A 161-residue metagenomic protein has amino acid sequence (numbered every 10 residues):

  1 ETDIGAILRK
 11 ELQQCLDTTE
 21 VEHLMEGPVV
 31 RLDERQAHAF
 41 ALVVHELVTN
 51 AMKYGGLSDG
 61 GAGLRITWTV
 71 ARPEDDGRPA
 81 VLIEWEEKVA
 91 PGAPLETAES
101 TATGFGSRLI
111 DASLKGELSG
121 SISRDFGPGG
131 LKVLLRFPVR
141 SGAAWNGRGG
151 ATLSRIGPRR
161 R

Functional and structural regions predicted by a protein language model:
E1-D17, T67-A71: Short beta-to-alpha transition helix within the HATPase_c
E1-L8, Q36, F40, V44 (+1 more regions): The cytosolic transmitter module of two-component sensor histidine kinases
D17-G63, T97: Conserved short strand/loop->alpha-helix "switch" segment adjacent to the catalytic nucleotide/phosphoryl-transfer site
W68-R108: Glycine-rich/acidic phosphate-handling loop/turn and adjacent ATP-lid/helix of nucleotide-binding kinase/ATPase domains
A80, P91, G127-L134: Glycine-rich nucleotide-binding loop
L114-K115: Detector for a conserved hydrophobic position within an alpha-helical segment of the HATPase_c
L118-G127: Glycine-rich ATP-binding loops of the HATPase_c
L135-R161: C-terminal end segment of the histidine kinase catalytic
